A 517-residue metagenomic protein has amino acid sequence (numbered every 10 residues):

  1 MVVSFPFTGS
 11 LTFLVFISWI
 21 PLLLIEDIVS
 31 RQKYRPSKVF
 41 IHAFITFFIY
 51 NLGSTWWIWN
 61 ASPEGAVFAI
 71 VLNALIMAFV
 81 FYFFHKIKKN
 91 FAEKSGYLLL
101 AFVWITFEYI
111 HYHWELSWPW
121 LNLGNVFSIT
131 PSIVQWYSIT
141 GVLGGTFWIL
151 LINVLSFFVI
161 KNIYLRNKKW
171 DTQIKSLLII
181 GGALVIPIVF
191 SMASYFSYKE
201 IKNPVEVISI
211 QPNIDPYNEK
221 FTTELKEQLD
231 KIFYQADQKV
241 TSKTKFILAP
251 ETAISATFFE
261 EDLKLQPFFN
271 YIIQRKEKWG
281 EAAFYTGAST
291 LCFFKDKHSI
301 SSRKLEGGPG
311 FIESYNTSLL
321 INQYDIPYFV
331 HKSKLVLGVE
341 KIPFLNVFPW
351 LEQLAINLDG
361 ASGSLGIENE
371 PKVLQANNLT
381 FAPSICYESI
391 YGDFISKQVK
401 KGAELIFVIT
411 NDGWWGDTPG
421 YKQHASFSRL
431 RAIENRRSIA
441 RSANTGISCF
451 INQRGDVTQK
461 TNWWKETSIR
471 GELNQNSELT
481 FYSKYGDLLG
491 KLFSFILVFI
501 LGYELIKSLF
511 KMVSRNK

Functional and structural regions predicted by a protein language model:
M1-Y198, D417, S428-R431, T458 (+1 more regions): Membrane-embedded alpha-helical bundles of multi-pass enzymes that act on lipidic or dolichyl-linked glycan substrates
F7-L23, G53, Q211-P212, K243-E260 (+2 more regions): Short, conserved active-site loops that position catalytic residues or coordinate cofactors/metal ions across diverse
N60-E64, Y112-V142, L305-Y387, G392: Active-site catalytic loop in hydrolytic enzyme cores
N73-I76, A101-F102, F246, I254 (+5 more regions): CN hydrolase (nitrilase-like) catalytic-core segments centered on the catalytic cysteine and neighboring Lys/Glu
S128, P212-I214, S289, L335 (+3 more regions): Residues that form or immediately flank small-molecule/cofactor binding pockets and catalytic motifs
T140, F147, E251, A288 (+1 more regions): Glycine-rich, N-terminal phosphate-binding loop of Rossmann-like dinucleotide-binding domains
G182-S242, G416-H424, R429-R436, A440-R441 (+1 more regions): Non-cytosolic juxtamembrane linkers/loops that tether extracellular or periplasmic domains to nearby transmembrane
M192-G338, P371-N377, P383, Y387 (+1 more regions): Soluble catalytic regions of membrane-associated enzymes that act on cell-envelope and secretory-pathway components
